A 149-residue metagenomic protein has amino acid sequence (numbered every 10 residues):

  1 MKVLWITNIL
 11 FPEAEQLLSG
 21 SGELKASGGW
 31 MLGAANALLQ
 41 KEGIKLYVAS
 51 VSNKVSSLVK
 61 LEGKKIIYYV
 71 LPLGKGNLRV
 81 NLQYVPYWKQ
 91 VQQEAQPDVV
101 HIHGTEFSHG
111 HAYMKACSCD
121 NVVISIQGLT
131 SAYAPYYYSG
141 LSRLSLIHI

Functional and structural regions predicted by a protein language model:
M1-V55, K64-I66: N-terminal subdomain of nucleotide-sugar transferases
N8, L73, I126-T130: Histidine-centered beta-alpha loop that forms part of the nucleotide-sugar donor binding/catalytic region in diverse
E15-L18, L58-L61, M114, A134-S139: Short aromatic-enriched loop/helix-cap "lid" or pocket-rim segments at secondary-structure transitions that line
S56-N77: Conserved nucleotide-sugar phosphate-binding/catalytic loop shared by glycosyltransferases and other
K75-I102, F107-H111: An amphipathic, basic-hydrophobic alpha-helix
V100-D120, I124-G140: An aromatic- and histidine-rich active-site surface loop
I147-I149: Conserved small/polar residues in nucleotide/adenosyl-binding loops
